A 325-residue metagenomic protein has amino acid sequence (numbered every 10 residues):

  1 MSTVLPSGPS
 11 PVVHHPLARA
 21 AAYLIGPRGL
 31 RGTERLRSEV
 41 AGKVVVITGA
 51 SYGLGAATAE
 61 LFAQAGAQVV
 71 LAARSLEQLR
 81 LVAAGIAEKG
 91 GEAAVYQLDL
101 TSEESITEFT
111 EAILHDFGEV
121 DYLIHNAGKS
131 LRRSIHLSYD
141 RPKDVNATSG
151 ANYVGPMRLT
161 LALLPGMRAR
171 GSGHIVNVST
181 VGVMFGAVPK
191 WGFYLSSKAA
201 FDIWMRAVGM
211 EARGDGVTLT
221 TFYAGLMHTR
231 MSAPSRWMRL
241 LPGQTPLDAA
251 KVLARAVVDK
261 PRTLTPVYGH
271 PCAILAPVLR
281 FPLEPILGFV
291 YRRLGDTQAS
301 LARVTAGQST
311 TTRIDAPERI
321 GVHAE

Functional and structural regions predicted by a protein language model:
M1-G42, L287-E325: Non-catalytic terminal and boundary segments that flank Rossmann-like NAD(P)-dependent oxidoreductase
V44, S51-Y52: Conserved glycine-rich cofactor-binding loop
A67-V82: Conserved glycine-rich Rossmann-like NAD(P)H-binding loop of the short-chain dehydrogenase/reductase
L76, Y96-E108: The beta1-alpha1 cofactor-binding region of Rossmann-like NAD(H)/NADP(H)-dependent oxidoreductases
S130-N146, K190: Conserved mid-core segment of classical short-chain dehydrogenase/reductases
T160, S197: Active-site helix of classical SDR
T221, W237-P277: C-terminal helical subdomain
